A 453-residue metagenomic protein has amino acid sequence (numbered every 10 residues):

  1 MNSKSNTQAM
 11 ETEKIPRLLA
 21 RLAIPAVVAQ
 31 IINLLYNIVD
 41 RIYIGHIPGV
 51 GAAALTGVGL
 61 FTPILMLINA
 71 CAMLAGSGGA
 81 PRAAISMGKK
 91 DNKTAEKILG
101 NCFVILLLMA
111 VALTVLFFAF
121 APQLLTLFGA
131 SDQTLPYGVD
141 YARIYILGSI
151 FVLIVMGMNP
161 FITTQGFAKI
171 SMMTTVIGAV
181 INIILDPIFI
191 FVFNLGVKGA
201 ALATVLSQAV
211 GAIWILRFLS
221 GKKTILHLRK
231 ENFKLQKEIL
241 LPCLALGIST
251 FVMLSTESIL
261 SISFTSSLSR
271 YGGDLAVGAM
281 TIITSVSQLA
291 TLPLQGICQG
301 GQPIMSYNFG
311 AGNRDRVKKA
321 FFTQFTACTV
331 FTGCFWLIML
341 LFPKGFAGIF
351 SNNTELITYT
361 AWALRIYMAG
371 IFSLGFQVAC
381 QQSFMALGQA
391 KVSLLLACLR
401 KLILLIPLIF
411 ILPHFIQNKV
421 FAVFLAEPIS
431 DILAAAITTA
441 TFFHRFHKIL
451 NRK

Functional and structural regions predicted by a protein language model:
M1-A23, A83-I150, N194-G247, M305-G370 (+1 more regions): Short alpha-helical transmembrane segments in multi-pass integral membrane proteins
E11-V50, P63-G78, R82, L107-T114 (+6 more regions): N-terminal transmembrane alpha-helices
R21-D40, I144, G178, S207-G211 (+3 more regions): Transmembrane helical elements of multi-pass membrane transporters/channels
A26, Q30, I42, P81 (+16 more regions): Transmembrane alpha-helix boundary and packing residues in multipass membrane permease domains and related
I31, L35-L55, L125-D132, I188-L195 (+5 more regions): Helix-terminus/linker motif at the lipid-water interface of multi-pass membrane proteins
A52-P63, G138, A142, A201 (+3 more regions): Small-residue hotspots at the loop-to-helix junctions and early N-terminal turns of transmembrane alpha-helices
L55-V115, V152-S171, A279-L337, L341-P343 (+1 more regions): Small-residue-rich hydrophobic transmembrane alpha-helices
G76, Y145-T163, S171-A179, A200-I213 (+4 more regions): Short runs within selected transmembrane alpha-helices of multi-pass transporters and secretion channels
